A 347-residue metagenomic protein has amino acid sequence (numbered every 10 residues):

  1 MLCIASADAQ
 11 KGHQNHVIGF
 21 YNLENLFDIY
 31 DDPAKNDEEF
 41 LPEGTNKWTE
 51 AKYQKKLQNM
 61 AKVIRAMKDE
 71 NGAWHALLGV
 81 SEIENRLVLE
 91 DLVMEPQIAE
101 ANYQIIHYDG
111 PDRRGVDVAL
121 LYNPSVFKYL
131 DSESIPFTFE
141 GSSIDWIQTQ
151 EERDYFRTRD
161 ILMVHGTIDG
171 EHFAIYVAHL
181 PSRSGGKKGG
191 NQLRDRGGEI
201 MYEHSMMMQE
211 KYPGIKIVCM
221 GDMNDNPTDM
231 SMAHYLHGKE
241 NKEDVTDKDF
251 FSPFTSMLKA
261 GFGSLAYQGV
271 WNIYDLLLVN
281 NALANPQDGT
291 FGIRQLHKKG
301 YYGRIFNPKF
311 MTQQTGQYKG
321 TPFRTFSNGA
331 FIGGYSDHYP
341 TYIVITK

Functional and structural regions predicted by a protein language model:
A7-P96, E100-N102, I106-V118, Y301-F306 (+4 more regions): N-terminal, active-site-proximal structural segment of metallo-dependent hydrolase catalytic domains
Q10-I18, F27, V126-F127, F156-S182 (+1 more regions): Beta-strand-turn-beta hairpins that frame and shape the catalytic cleft of phosphate-ester-processing enzymes
Y21-L23, K56, M60, I64-L89 (+6 more regions): Active-site beta-strand/loop signature of hydrolases that rely on acidic residues for catalysis
L23-F27, I83-L87, G110-R114, V126-K128 (+5 more regions): Solvent-exposed loop/turn segments at secondary-structure junctions within structured extracellular/periplasmic domains
A34-D37, E171-L193: Active-site His/acidic residue clusters
P42-Y53, W74-V80, H107-Y108, Q150-E152 (+4 more regions): Second-shell loop/turn segments in exported
I83-H172: Structured beta-strand-rich core segments of catalytic domains in phosphoester-bond hydrolases
M206-K216, D225-K347: Metal-dependent phosphoester-hydrolase catalytic domains
